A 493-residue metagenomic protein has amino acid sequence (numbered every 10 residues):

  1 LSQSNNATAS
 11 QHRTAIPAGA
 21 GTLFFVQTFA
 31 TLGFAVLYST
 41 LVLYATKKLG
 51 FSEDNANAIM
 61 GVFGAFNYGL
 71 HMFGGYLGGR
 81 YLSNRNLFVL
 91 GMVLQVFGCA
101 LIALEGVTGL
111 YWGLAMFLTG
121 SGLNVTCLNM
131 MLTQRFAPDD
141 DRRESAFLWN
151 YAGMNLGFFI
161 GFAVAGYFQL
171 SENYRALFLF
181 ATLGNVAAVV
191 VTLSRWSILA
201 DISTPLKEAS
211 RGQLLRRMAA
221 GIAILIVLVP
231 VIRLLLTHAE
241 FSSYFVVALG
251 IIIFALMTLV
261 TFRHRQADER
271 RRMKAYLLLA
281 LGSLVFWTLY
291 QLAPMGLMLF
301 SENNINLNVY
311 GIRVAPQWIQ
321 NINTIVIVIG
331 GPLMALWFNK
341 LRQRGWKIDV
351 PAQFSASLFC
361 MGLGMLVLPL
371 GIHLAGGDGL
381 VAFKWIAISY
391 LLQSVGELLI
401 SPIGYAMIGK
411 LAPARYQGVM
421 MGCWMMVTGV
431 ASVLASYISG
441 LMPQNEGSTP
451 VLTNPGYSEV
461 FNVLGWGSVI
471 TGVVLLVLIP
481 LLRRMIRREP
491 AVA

Functional and structural regions predicted by a protein language model:
L1-A18, P138, Q169-P294, M298 (+3 more regions): Intracellular loop-helix junctions on the cytosolic face of multi-pass helical membrane proteins
R13-K47, R272-G296, N321, L391 (+1 more regions): Pair of pore-lining "gating" transmembrane helices in MFS-fold secondary transporters
L37-N57, A293-I319: Short amphipathic helix-loop junctions that connect adjacent transmembrane helices in Major Facilitator Superfamily/SLC
G61-G78, N321-M334: Central cavity-lining transmembrane alpha-helices of secondary-active solute carriers, predominantly the Major
H71-G106: Conserved MFS/SLC helix-loop-helix module at the cytosolic interface between two early adjacent transmembrane helices
R80-M92, E269, K340-F359: Cytoplasmic membrane-interface "Motif A"-like loop-to-helix N-cap segments of 12-TM Major Facilitator Superfamily
V93-Y111, A356-D378: C-terminal ends and interior cores of transmembrane alpha-helices in multi-pass membrane transporters/permeases
R142-A163, Q169, T182-A188, T192 (+3 more regions): Glycine-rich segments within core transmembrane alpha-helices of 12-TM secondary carriers
